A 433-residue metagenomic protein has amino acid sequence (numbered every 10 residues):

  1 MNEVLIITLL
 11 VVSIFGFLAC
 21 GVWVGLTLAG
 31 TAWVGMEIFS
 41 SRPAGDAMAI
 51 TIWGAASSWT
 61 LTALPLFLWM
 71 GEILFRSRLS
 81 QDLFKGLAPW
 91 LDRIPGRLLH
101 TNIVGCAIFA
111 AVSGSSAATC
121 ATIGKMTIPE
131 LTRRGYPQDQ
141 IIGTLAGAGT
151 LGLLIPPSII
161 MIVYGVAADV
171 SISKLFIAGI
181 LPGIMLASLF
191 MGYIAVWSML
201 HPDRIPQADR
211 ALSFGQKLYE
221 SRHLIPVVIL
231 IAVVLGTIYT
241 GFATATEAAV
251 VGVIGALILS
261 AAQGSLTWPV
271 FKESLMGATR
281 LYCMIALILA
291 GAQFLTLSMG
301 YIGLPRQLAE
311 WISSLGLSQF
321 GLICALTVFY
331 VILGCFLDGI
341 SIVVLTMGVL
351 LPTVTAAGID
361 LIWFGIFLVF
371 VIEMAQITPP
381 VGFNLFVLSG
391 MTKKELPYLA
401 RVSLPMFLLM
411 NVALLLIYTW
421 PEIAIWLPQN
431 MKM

Functional and structural regions predicted by a protein language model:
M1-M433: Alpha-helical transmembrane segments of multi-pass membrane transport proteins
